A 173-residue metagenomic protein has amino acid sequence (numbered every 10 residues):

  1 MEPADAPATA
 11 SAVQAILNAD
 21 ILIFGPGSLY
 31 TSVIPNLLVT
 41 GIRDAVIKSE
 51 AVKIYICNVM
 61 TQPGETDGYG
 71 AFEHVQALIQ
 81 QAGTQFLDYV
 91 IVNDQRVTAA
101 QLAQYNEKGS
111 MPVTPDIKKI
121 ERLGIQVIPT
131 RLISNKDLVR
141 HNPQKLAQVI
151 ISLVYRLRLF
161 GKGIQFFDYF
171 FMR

Functional and structural regions predicted by a protein language model:
M1-P3: Binuclear metal-dependent hydrolase catalytic cores centered on His/Asp/Glu-rich metal-binding motifs
D5, T9, A15-L17, L29 (+3 more regions): Conserved phosphate- and dinucleotide-binding cores of soluble alpha/beta proteins, encompassing both enzyme active
I23-G25, I54-I56, I91: Structural motif
P26-Y30, P129: Generic secondary-structure boundary/loop-capping signal
G68-R173: C-terminal functional extensions of proteins
